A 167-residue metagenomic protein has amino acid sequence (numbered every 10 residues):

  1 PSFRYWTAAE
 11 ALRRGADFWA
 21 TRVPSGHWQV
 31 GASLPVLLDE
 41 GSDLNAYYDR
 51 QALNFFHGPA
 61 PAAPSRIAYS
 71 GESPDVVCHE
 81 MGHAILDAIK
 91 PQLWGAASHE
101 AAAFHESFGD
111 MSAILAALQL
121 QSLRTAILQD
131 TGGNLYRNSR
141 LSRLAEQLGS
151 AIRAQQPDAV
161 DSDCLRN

Functional and structural regions predicted by a protein language model:
S2-Y5, A9-P74, L86-N167: Zinc-dependent metallohydrolase catalytic domains
V77: Glycine-rich adenosyl-nucleotide cofactor-binding module
E80: Walker B catalytic acidic pair
